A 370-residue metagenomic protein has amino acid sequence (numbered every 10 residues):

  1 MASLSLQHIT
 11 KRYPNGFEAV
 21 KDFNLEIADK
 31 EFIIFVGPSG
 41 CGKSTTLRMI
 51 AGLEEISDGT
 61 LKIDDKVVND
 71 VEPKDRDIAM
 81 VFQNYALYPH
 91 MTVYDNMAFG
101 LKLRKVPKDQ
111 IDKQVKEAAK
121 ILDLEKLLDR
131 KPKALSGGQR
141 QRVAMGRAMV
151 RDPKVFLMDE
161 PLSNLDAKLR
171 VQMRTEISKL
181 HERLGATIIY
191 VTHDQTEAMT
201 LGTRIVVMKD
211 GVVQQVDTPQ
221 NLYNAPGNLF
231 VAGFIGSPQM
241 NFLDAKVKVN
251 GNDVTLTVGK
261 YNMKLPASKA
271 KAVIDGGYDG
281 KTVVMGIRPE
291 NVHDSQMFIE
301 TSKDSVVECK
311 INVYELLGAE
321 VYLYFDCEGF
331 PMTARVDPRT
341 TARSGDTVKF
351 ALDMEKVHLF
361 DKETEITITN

Functional and structural regions predicted by a protein language model:
G16-E18: Short coil-to-beta microelement around the adenine-binding A-loop and adjacent beta1/P-loop entry of ABC ATPase
V36-P38: The feature captures the beta-strand-to-loop junction immediately N-terminal to the Walker
A51: Helix-to-loop junction immediately C-terminal to a conserved catalytic motif
S57-T60, Q110, D210, V357: Conserved coupling/switch loops of ABC nucleotide-binding domains, chiefly the family-specific signature
G59-V67: Conserved ABC transporter NBD signature motif
V71-F234: ABC ATPase nucleotide-binding domains
D253-N312, P331, T341-N370: Glycine/charge-rich catalytic "coupling/switch" loops of P-loop NTPases
